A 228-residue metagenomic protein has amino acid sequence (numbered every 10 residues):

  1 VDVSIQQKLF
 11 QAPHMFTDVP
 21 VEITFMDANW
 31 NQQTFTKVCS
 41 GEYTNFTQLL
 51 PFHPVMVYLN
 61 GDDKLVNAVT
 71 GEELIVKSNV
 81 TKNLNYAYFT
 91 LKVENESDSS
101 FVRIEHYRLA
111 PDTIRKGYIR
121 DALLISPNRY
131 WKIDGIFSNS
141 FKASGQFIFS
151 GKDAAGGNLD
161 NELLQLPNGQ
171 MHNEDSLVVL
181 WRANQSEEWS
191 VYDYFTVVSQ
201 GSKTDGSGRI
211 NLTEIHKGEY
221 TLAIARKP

Functional and structural regions predicted by a protein language model:
V1, I119, L123-P127, F137-S138 (+1 more regions): Short, ordered beta-strand-loop transition motifs
V1-T113, S144: Non-catalytic accessory/interaction domains
V3, I23, I104, W131-I133 (+3 more regions): Hydrophobic beta-strand residues in large extracellular and virion-surface proteins
T24, D160-L166, V198-G201: Surface-exposed intrinsically disordered loops and tails
T34-K37, K132-I136, N211-L212: Beta-strand-rich interaction surfaces with strong enrichment in secreted/lumenal proteins
Y43-P51, S144-G151, D205-E214: Exposed aromatic-hydrophobic patches
P51-G61, N67-T81, G156, G169-P228: Proteolytic cleavage junctions
I114-Q185: Proteolytic processing hotspots in large secreted/extracellular or virion-associated proteins and select intracellular
